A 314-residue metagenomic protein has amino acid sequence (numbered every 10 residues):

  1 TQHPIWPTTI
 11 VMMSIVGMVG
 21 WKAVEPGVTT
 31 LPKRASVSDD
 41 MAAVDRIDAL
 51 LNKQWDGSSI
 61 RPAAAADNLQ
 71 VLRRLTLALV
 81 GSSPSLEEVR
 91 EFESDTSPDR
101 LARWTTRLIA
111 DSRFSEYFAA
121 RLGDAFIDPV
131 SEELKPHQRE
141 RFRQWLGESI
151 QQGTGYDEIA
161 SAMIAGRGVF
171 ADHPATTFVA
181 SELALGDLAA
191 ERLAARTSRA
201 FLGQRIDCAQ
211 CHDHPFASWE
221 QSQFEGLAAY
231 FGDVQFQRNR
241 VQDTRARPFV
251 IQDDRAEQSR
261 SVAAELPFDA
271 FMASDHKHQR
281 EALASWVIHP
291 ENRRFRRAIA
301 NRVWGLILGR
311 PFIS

Functional and structural regions predicted by a protein language model:
T1-M12: N-terminal Sec-pathway targeting helices
M13-M272, H276-S285, H289-S314: Short, structured secondary-structure elements that scaffold catalytic or ligand/cofactor-binding regions
